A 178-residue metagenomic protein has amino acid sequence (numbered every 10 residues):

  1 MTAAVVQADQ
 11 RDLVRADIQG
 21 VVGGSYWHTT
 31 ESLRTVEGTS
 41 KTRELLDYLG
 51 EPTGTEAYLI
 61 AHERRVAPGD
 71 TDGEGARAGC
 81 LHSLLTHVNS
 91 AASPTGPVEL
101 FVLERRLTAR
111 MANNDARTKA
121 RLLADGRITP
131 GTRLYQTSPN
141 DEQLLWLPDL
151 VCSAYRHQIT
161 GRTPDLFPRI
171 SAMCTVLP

Functional and structural regions predicted by a protein language model:
M1-P178: Phosphate-ester processing/binding pockets and catalytic centers
